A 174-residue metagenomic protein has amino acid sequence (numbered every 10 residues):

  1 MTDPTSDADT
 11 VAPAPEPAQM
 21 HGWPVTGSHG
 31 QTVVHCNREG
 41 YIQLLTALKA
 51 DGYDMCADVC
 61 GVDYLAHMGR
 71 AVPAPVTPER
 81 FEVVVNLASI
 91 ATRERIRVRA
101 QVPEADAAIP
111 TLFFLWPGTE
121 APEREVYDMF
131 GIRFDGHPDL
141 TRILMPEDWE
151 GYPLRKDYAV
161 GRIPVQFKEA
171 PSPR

Functional and structural regions predicted by a protein language model:
M1-R174: Terminal low-complexity/charged segments
